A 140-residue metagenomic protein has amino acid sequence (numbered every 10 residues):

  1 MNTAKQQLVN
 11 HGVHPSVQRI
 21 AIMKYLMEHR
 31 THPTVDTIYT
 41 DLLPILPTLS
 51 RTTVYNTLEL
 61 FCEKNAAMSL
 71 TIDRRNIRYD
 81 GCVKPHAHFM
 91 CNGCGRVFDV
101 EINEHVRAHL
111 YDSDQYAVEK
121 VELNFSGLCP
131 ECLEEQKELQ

Functional and structural regions predicted by a protein language model:
M1-G12: Short, Lys/Arg-enriched N-terminal segment that forms or immediately precedes the first helix of a structured domain
I20-Y25: Pre-recognition alpha-helix immediately N-terminal to the DNA-recognition helix within helix-turn-helix or winged-helix
M27-E28, L43: Short, locally clustered residues in the helix-turn-helix/winged-helix DNA-binding domain
H29-T34: Short capping segments at the starts of secondary-structure elements
T37-L46: DNA-recognition alpha helix
V54-K64: Basic amphipathic alpha-helical segments that dock to polyanions
E63-Q140: Non-DNA-binding regulatory cores of transcription-related proteins, predominantly C-terminal effector-binding
